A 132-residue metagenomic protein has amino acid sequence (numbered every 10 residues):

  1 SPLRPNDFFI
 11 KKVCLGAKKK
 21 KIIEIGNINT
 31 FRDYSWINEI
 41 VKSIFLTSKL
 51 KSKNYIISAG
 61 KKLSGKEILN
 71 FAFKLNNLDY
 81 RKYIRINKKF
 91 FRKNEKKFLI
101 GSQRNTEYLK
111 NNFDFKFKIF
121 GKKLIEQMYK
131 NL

Functional and structural regions predicted by a protein language model:
S1: Active-site glycine- and acidic-residue-rich loops that bind and position anionic ligands or nucleotide-like cofactors
R4, F9-L132: C-terminal substrate-binding subdomain of Rossmann-fold SDR/epimerase-dehydratase oxidoreductases
